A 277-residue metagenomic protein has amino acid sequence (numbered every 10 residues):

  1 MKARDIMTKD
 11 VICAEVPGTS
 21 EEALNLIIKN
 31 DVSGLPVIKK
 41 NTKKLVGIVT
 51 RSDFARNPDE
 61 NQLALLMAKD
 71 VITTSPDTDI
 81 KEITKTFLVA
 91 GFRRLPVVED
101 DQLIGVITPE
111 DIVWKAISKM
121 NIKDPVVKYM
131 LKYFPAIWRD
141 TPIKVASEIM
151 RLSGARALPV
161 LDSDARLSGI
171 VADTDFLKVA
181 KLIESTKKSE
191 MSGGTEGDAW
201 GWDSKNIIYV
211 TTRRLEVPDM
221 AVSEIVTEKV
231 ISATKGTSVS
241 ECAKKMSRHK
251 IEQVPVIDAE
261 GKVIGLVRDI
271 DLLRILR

Functional and structural regions predicted by a protein language model:
M1-R277: Tandem CBS (Cystathionine beta-synthase) repeat/Bateman regulatory domains
